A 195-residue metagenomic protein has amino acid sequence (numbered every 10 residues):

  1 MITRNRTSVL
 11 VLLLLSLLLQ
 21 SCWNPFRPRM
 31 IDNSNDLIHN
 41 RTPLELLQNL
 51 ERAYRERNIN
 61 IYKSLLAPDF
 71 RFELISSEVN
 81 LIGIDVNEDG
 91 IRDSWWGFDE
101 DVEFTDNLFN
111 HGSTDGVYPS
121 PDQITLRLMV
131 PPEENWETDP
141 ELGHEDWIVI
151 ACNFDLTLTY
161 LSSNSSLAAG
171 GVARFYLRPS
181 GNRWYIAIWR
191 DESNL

Functional and structural regions predicted by a protein language model:
M1-C22: Sec-dependent bacterial lipoprotein signal peptides
C22-E56, S64: Short, low-complexity N-terminal intrinsically disordered segments enriched in polar/charged residues
W23-N35, W136-L195: Short beta-strand edge/turn micro-motifs at domain boundaries
L46, L50, N58, Y62 (+2 more regions): Stable alpha-helical elements in mature extracytoplasmic
N58-S76: Short, well-ordered alpha-helical segments enriched in acidic and aromatic residues
F72-S94: A short gly/proline-enriched turn/hairpin at secondary-structure junctions
E73-I75, R127-P131, R178, W189: A structural detector for beta-sheet-dominated domains
V86-N164: Surface-exposed, charged secondary-structure patches
